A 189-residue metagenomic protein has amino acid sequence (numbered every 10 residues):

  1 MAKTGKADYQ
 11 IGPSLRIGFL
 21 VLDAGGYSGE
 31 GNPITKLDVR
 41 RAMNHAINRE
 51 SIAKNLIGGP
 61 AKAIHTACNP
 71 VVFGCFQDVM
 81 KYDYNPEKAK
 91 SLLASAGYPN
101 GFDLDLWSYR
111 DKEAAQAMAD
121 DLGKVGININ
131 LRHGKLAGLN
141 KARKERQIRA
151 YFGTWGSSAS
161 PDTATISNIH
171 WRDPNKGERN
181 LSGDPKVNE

Functional and structural regions predicted by a protein language model:
M1-S28, T154: Extracellular/periplasmic solute-recognition and catalytic clefts
M1-T4, D38, Q116-V125, A137-R149: Short helices/loops that flank or line small-molecule/ion binding pockets
A2-K3, Q10-I11, G31-V71, A114: Periplasmic-binding protein-like
G26-P33, V39-A42, G74-Y82, S108-Y109 (+1 more regions): Second-shell loop/turn segments in exported
G29-E30, K62-S95, E113: Structural transition elements
L37, P86-D105: Immediate post-signal peptide segment of exported/extracytoplasmic ligand-binding proteins
L37-R41, A53-K54, N128-N140, K144 (+1 more regions): Extracytoplasmic/peripheral linker and loop segments enriched in polar/acidic and small residues with frequent Thr/Pro
N100-Y109, I129-R132: Short, well-ordered beta-strand elements
